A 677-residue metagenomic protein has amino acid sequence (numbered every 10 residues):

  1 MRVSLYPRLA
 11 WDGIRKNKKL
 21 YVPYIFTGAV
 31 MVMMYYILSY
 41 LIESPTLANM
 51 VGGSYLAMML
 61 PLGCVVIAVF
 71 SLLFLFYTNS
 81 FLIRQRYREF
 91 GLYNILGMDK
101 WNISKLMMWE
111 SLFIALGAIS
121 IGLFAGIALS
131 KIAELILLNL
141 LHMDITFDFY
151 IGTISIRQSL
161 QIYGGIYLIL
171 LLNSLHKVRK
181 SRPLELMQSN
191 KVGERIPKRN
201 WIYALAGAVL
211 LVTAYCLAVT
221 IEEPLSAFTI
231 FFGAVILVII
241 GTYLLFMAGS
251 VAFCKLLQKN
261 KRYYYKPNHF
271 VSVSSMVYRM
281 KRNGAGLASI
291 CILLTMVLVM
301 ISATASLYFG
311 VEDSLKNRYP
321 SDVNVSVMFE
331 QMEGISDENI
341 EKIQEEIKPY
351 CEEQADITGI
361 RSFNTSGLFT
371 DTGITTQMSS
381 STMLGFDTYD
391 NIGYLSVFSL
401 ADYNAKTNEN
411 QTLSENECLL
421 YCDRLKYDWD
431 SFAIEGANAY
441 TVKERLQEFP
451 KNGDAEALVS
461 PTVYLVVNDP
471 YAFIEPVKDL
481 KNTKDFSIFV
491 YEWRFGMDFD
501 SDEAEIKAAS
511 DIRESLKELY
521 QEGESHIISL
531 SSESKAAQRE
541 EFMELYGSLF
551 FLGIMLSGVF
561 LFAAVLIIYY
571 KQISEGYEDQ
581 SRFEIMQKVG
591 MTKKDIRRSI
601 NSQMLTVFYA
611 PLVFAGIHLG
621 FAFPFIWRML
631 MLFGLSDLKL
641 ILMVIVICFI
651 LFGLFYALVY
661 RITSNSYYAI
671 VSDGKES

Functional and structural regions predicted by a protein language model:
R2-R8, K180-R195, Y577-E578, Y668-S677: Short cytosolic juxtamembrane segments of multi-pass membrane proteins
Y6-N17, S272-R279: A short amphipathic helical element positioned immediately N-terminal to and/or at the very start of a transmembrane
K19-T46, Y55-R88, S111-A125, I239 (+4 more regions): Hydrophobic alpha-helical transmembrane segments of multi-pass inner-membrane transport and secretion
V22-G28, M33-I37, Q161-I166, R195-E312 (+3 more regions): Alpha-helical transmembrane segments, especially those used as permease/efflux helices and single-pass anchors
V30-S44, Y77-F81, R88, I114-M143 (+5 more regions): Small-residue-rich transmembrane alpha-helices
F149-Y150, M187-R199, H269-V277, K594-R597 (+1 more regions): Membrane-interface segments at loop-to-transmembrane junctions
S314-F562: Basic-flanked hydrophobic alpha-helices used for secretion and membrane insertion
